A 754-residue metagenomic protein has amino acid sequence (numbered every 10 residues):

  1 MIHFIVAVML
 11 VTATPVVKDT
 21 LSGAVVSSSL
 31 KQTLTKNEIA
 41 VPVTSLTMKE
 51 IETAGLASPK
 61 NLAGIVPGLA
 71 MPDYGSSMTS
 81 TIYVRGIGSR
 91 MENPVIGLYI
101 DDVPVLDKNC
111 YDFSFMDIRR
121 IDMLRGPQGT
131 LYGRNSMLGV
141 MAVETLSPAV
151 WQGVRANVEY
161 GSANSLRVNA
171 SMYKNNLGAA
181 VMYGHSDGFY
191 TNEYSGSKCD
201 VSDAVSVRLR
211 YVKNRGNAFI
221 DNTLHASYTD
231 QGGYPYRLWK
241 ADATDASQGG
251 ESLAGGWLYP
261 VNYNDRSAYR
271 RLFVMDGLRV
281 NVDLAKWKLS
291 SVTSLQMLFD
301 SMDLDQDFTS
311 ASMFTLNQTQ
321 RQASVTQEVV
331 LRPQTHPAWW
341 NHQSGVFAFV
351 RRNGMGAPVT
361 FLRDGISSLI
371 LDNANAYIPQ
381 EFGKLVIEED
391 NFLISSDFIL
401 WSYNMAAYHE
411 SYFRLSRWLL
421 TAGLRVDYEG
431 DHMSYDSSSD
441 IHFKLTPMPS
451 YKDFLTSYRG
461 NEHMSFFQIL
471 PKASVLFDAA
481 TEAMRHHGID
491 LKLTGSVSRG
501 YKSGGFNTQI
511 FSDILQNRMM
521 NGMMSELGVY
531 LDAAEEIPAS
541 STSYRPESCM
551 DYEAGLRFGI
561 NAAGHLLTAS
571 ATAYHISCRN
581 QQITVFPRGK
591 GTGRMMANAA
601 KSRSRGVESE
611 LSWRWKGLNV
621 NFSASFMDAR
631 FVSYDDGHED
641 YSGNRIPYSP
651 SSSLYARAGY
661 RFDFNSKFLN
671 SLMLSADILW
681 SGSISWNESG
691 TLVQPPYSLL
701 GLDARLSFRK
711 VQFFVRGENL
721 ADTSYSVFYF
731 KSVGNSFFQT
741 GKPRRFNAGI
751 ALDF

Functional and structural regions predicted by a protein language model:
A24, Y501, K616, L679-N687 (+1 more regions): C-terminal beta-signal and adjacent terminal beta-strands/loops of Gram-negative outer-membrane beta-barrel proteins
S28, K60-V103: Extracytoplasmic beta-strand/coil segments of soluble accessory domains associated with Gram-negative outer-membrane
K60-L62, T81-G86, Y99, M123 (+2 more regions): N-terminal periplasmic accessory domains that precede and gate Gram-negative outer-membrane beta-barrel machines
D101-R125, E144: Short acidic/polar hinge/loop motifs at secondary-structure boundaries that mediate gating or recognition
V150-W151, E159, S171-D265, L298-A311 (+2 more regions): Periplasmic-side early beta-strands and strand-to-turn transitions of outer-membrane beta-barrels
A170, K174, R279, D283 (+7 more regions): Membrane-embedded beta-barrel scaffold of Gram-negative outer-membrane proteins
Y211, A348-D490, R518-A534, A539 (+2 more regions): Signature of Gram-negative outer-membrane beta-barrel scaffolds
W339-Q343, R414-L420, Y428, A562-C578 (+2 more regions): Gram-negative outer-membrane beta-barrel transporters
